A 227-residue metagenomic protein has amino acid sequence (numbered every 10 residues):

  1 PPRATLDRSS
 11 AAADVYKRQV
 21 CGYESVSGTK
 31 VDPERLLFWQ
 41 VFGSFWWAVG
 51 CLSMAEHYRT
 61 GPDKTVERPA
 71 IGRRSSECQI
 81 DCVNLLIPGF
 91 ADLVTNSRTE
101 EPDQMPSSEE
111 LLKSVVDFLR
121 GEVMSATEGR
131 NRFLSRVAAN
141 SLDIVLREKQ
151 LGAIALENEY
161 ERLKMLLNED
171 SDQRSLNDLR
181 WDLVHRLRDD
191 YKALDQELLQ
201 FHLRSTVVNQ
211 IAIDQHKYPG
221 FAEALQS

Functional and structural regions predicted by a protein language model:
P1-A12, Y16: Single conserved hydrophobic/aromatic residue that forms the stacking wall/gate of nucleotide- or nucleobase-binding
D14-E24: Amphipathic alpha-helical packing segments from all-alpha helical-bundle domains
E24, K30, W47-E101: ATP/Mg2+ or Mg2+-diphosphate-binding catalytic cores that bind nucleotide phosphates or diphosphates via glycine-rich
K30-F42: All-alpha amphipathic helical-bundle segments outside canonical DNA-binding/catalytic cores that form hydrophobic
R35, G61-E67, S125-R132: Short, surface-exposed loop/turn segments at secondary-structure junctions
V41, R68-S75, N131, S135: Hydrophobic packing residues in well-ordered alpha-helices of helical domains and bundles
G43-G50, V137-E148: Short, hydrophobic/amphipathic alpha-helical patches that form generic packing surfaces within helical domains
P106-R136, R147-L151, A155-S227: C-terminal amphipathic alpha-helical interaction region
